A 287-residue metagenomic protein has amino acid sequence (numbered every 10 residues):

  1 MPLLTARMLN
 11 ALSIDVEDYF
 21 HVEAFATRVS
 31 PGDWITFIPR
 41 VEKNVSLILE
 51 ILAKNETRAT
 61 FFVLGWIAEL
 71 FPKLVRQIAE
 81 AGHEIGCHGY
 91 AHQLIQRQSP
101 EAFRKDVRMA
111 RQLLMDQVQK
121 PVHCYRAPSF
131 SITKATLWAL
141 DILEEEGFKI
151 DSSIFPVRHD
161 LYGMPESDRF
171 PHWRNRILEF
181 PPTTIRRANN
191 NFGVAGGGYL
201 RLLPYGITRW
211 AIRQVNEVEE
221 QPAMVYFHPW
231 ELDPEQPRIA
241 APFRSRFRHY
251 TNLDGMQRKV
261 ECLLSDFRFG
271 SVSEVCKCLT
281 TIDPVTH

Functional and structural regions predicted by a protein language model:
P2, L203-H287: C-terminal domain-boundary segment and adjacent tail
P2-A81: Active-site beta->alpha N-cap acidic-glycine motif
L3-L4, D116, K120-H123, A127-Y226: Active-site-adjacent pocket scaffolds in enzyme catalytic domains
F25, F71-I78, T136-D141, P165-E166 (+1 more regions): Distinct, well-ordered alpha-helical segments
P31-P39, F62-L64, A91-F103, P128-S131 (+2 more regions): The substrate-binding groove and active-site-proximal loops of carbohydrate-active enzymes, especially glycoside
V45-L49, P72-R76, R104-R111, L140 (+2 more regions): Generic structural signal for well-ordered alpha-helices, preferentially at hydrophobic/aromatic core positions
N55-T136, F148, S153-P156, P181-T184: Metal-dependent polysaccharide deacetylase catalytic core of the NodB/CE4 family, i.e., the active-site-bearing domain
